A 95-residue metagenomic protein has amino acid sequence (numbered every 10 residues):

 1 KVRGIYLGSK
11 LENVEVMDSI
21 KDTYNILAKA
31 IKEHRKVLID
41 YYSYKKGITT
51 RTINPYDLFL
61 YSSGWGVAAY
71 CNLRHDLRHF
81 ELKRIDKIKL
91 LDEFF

Functional and structural regions predicted by a protein language model:
K1-F95: Short glycine- and basic-residue-enriched patches
